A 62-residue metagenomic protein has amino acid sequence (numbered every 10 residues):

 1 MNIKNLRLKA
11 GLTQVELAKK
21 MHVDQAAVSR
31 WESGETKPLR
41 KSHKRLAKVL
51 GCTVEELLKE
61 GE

Functional and structural regions predicted by a protein language model:
N2-K20, R45: Short basic helix-loop element that most often maps to the first helix and adjoining turn of HTH DNA-binding modules
T13, D24-A27, L39, T53: Short coil turns linking two alpha-helices in DNA-binding domains
M21, Q25, G61: Short, small-residue-rich loop/turn micro-motifs
H22, K41-E56: DNA major-groove recognition helix of helix-turn-helix/homeodomain DNA-binding modules
E56-E62: Short amphipathic recognition helices of helix-turn-helix/homeodomain-type DNA-binding modules
